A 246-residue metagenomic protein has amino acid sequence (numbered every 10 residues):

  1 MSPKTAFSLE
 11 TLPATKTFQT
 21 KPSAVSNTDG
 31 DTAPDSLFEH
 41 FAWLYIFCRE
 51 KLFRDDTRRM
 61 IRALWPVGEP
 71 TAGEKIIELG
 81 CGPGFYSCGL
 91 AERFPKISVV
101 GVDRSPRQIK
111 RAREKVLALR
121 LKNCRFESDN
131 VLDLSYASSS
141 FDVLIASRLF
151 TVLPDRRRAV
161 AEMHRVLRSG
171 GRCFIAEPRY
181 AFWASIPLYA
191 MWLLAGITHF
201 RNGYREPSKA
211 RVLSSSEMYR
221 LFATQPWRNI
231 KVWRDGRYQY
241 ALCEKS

Functional and structural regions predicted by a protein language model:
T5-P70, F85-G89, G236: Conserved class I S-adenosyl-L-methionine
K75, G171-R172: Short glycine-centered segments of the SAM/dcSAM-binding site in methyltransferase folds
I77, P83-D133: Class I SAM-dependent methyltransferase SAM/SAH-binding core
L132-V143: A short acidic, Gly/Pro-enriched loop at the edge of an enzyme's catalytic core that lines a small-molecule cofactor
V143-D155: A short SAM/SAH-binding and catalytic strip from SAM-dependent methyltransferases
R157-S169: A short glycine-rich, Lys/Arg-flanked "PGG" loop and its adjoining helix->strand segment in the class I
A176-V232: C-terminal alpha-helical "lid/dimerization" subdomain adjacent to the S-adenosyl-L-methionine
Q225-S246: Core SAM-dependent methyltransferase catalytic element
